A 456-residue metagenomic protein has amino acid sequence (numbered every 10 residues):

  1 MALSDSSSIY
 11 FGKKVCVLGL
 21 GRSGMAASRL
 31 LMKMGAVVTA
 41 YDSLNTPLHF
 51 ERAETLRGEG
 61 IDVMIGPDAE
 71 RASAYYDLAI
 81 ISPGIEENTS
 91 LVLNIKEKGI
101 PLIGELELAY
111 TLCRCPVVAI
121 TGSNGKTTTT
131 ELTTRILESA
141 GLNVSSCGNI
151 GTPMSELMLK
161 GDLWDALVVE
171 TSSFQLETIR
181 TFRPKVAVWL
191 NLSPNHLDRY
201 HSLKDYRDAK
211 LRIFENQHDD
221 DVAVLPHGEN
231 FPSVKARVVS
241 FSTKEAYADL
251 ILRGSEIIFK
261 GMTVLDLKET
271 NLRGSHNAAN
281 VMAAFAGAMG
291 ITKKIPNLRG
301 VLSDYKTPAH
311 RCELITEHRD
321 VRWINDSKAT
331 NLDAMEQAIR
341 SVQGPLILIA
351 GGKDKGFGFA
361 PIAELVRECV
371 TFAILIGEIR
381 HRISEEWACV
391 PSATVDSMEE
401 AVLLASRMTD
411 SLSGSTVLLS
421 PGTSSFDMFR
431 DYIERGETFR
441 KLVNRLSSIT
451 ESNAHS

Functional and structural regions predicted by a protein language model:
M1-G104, L108, E385, L446: N-terminal leader/targeting and accessory segments in enzymes
L3-K14, A26-M34, L265-T371: Nucleotide phosphate-binding/pyrophosphate-handling subdomain across enzymes that bind or process nucleotide phosphates
R22, E86, N124-T128, A278 (+2 more regions): Residue-level detector of alpha-helix initiation sites
L31, A79, I120, N149 (+10 more regions): Residue-level signal for inorganic ion chemistry
M32-K33, E54, E70-Y76, P83-R237 (+5 more regions): Phosphate-binding loop of NTP-binding sites
V37-L44, V224-H227, I349-A350, C369-E378: Short internal beta-strands
A53-R57, A360-T416, E451-S456: C-terminal helical cap/extension that packs against the catalytic core of soluble nucleotide-cofactor enzymes
M64-P67, I103-E107, K235-R253, R299-S303 (+3 more regions): Beta-strand->loop->alpha-helix junctions that form or flank phosphate-binding loops in nucleotide-handling enzymes
